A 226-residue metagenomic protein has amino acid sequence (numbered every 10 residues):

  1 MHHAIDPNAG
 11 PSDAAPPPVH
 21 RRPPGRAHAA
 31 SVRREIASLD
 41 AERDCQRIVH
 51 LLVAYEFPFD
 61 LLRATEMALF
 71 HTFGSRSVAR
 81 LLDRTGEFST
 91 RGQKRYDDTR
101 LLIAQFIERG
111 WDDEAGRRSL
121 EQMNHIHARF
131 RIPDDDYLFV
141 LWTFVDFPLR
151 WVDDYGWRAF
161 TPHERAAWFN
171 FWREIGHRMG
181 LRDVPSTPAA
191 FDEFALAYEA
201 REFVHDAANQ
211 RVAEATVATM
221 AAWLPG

Functional and structural regions predicted by a protein language model:
M1-G226: Mature, function-bearing regions of proteins
